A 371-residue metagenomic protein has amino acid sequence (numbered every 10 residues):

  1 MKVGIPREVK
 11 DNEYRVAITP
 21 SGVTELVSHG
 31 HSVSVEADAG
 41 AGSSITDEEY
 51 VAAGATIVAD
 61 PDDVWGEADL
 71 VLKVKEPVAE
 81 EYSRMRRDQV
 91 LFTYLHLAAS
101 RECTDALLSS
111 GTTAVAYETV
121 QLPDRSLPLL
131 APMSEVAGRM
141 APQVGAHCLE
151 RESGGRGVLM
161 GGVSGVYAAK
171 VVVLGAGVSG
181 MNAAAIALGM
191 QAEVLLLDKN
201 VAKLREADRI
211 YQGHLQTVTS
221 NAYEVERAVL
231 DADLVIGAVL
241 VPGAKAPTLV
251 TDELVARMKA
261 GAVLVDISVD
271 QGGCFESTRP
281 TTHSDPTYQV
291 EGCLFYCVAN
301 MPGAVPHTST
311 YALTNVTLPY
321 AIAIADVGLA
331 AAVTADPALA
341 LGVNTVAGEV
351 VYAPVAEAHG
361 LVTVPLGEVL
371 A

Functional and structural regions predicted by a protein language model:
K2, E8, A79-A169, V298-N300: Glycine/serine-rich phosphate-binding loop and adjoining beta1-alpha1 elements at the start of nucleotide-handling
K2-S110: An N-terminal-biased, well-structured beta-alpha scaffold segment characteristic of Rossmann-like dinucleotide-binding
P6-I45, E152-L240: Glycine-rich phosphate/diphosphate-binding loop of Rossmann-like nucleotide-binding domains
D69, K75-E76, L95-H96, N221 (+3 more regions): Short glycine-/small-residue-rich Rossmann-like dinucleotide-binding loops
E76, V136, G177-V178: Residue-level detector of alpha-helix initiation sites
E118-V144, C148-L159, V269, C274-A371: Adenosine-phosphate binding glycine-rich loop
R209-G292: Rossmann-like adenosine-cofactor binding region
